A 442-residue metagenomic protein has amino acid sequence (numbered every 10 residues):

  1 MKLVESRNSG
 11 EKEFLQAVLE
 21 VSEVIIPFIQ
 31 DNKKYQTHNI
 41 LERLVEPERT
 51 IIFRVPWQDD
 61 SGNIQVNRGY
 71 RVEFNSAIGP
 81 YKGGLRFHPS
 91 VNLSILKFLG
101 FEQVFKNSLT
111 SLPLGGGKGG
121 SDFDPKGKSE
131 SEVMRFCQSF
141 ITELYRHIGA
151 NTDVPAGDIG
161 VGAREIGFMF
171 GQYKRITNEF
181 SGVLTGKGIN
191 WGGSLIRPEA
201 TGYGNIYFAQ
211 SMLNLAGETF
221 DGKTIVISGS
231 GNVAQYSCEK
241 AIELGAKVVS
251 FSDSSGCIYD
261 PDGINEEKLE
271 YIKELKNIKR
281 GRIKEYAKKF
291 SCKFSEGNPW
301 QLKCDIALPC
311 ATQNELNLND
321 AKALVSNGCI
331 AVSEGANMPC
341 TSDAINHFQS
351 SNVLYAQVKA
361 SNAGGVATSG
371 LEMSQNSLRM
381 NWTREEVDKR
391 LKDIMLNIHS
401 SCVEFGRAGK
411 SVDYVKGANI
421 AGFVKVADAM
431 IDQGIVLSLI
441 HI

Functional and structural regions predicted by a protein language model:
M1-L19, M212, V325-S438: Adenosine-phosphate binding glycine-rich loop
Y35-N63: Structured beta-strand/loop patches that form or line metal/cofactor-binding pockets in enzymes
H88, N107-F220: Glycine/serine-rich phosphate-binding loop and adjoining beta1-alpha1 elements at the start of nucleotide-handling
F98, T152-A156, F180-L184, I227 (+5 more regions): General beta-strand structural signal in soluble alpha/beta enzymes
G188, G193-K303: Glycine-rich phosphate/diphosphate-binding loop of Rossmann-like nucleotide-binding domains
G256-Y355, A360: Rossmann-like adenosine-cofactor binding region
A307, I440-I442: Conserved small/polar residues in nucleotide/adenosyl-binding loops
